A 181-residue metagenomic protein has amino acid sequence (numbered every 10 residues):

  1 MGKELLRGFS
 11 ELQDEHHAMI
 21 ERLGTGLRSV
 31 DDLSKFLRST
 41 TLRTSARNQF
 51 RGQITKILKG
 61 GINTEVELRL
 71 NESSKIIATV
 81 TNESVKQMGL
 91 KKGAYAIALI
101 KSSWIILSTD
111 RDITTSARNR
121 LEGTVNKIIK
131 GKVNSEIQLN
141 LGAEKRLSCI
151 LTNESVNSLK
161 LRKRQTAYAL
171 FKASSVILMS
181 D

Functional and structural regions predicted by a protein language model:
M1-L12: Basic, amphipathic "hinge/linker" alpha-helix immediately C-terminal to the N-terminal HTH DNA-binding motif
H17-Q49, N82-I129, V133-S135, N153-D181: Glycine/charge-rich catalytic "coupling/switch" loops of P-loop NTPases
T55-L58, N126-I129, N140: Conserved positions in beta-strands of structured domains
G61-E67, G131-Q138: Short aromatic-glycine-enriched beta-strand elements
E67-I76, L139-L147: OB-fold (S1/OB) nucleic-acid-binding surfaces
I77-T81: Short, well-ordered beta-strand segments in soluble/periplasmic domains
